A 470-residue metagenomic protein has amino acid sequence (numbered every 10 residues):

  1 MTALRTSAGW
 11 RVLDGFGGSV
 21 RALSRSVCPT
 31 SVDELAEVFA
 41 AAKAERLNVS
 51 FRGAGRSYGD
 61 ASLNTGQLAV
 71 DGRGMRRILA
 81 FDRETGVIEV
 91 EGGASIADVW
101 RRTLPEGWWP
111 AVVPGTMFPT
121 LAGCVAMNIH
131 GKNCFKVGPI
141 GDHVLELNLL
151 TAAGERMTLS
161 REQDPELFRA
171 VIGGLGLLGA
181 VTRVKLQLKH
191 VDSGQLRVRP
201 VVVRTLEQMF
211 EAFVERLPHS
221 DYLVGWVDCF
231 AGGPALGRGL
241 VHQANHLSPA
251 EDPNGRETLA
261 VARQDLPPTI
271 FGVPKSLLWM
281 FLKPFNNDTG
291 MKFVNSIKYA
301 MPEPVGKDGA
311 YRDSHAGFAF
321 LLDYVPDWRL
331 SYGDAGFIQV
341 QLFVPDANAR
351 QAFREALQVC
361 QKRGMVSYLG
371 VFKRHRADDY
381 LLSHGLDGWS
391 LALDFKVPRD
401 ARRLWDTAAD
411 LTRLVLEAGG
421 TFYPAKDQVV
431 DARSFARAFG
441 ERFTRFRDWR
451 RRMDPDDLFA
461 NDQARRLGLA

Functional and structural regions predicted by a protein language model:
M1-A470: Noncatalytic alpha-helical scaffold of FAD-dependent oxidoreductases
